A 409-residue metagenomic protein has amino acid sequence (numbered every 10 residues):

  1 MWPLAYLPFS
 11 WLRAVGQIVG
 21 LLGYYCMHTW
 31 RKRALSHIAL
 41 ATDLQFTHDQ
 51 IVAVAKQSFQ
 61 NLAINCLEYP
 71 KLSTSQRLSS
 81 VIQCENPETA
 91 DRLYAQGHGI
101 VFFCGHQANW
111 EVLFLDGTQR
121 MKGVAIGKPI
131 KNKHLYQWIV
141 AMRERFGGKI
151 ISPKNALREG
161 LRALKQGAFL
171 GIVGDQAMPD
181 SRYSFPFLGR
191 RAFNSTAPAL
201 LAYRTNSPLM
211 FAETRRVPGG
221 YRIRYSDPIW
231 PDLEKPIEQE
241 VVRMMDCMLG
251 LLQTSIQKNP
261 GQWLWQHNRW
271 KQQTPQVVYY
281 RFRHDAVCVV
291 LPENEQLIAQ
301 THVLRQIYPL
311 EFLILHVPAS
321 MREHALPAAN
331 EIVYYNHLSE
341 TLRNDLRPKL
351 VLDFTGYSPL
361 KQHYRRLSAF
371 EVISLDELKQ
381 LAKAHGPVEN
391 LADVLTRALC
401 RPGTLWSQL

Functional and structural regions predicted by a protein language model:
M1-C104, W138-V140, T404-S407: Membrane-anchoring hydrophobic helices of lipid-metabolizing enzymes
R31, P129-K133, A192-S195: Active-site metal-coordination segments of metallo-dependent hydrolases
L35-S36, F114-L115, V140, A199 (+2 more regions): Short glycine-/small-residue-rich flexible loop motifs, especially phosphate/cofactor-binding loops
N61, Y94-K154, D180-Y183, A299-L326 (+2 more regions): Catalytic core of membrane glycerolipid acyltransferases/transacylases, capturing the structured, soluble-facing
C66-P70, T74, V112-D116, K361-R365: Short, conserved acidic/polar surface loops in the N-terminal third of protein domains
Q76-I82, K128, F146-I151, F187-G189 (+1 more regions): Short, flexible loop segments at the rims of nucleotide/cofactor-binding pockets, characterized by
K154-Y335, E340-G356, Q362-L409: Non-catalytic C-terminal accessory region of glycerolipid acyltransferases and related lyso-lipid remodeling enzymes
